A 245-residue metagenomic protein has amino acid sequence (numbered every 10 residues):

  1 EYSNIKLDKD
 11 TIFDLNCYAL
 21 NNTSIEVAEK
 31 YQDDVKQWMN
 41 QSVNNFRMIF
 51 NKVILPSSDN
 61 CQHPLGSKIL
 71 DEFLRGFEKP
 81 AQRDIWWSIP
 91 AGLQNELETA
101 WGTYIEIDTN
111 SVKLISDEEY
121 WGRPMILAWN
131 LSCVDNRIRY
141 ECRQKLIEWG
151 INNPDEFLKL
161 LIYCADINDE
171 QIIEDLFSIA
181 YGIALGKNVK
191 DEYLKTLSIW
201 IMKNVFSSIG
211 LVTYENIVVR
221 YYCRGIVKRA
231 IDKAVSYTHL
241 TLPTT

Functional and structural regions predicted by a protein language model:
Y2-I105, S207-T213, A230-Y237: Long, acidic/serine-threonine-rich intrinsically disordered regions with weak helical/coil propensity that act as
P56-N60, G76, V134, W149-N152 (+2 more regions): Residue-level signature of the C-terminal ends
E98-L114, I138-L146, N188: Boundary/linker elements of alpha-helical solenoid repeat scaffolds
L114-D166: Extended amphipathic alpha-helical scaffold segments
N136-R137, E170, I217: Alpha-helix N-cap/helix-start positions at coil->helix boundaries
T238-T244: Conserved small/polar residues in nucleotide/adenosyl-binding loops
